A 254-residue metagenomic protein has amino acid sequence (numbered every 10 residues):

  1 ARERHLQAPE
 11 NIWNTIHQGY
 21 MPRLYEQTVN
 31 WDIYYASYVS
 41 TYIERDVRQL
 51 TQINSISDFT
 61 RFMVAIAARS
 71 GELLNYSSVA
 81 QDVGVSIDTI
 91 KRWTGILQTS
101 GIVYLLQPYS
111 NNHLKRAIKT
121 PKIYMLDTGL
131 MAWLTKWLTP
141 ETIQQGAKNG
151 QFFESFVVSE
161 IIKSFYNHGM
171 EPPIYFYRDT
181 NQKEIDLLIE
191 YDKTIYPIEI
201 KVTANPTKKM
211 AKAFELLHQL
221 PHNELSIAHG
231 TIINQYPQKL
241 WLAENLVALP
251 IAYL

Functional and structural regions predicted by a protein language model:
A1, Q235-L254: Domain-level recognition of nuclease-like catalytic cores that cleave nucleotide substrates
A1-R23: Amphipathic alpha-helical segments of the small helical/lid subdomains adjacent to P-loop NTPase cores
Y25-I195: Accessory nucleic acid-recognition modules appended to NTPase machines
W133, T207-K209, K239-A243: Switch/connector loops and helix/strand junctions flanking conserved nucleotide-binding motifs in nucleotide-processing
Y166-N167, E215-S226: Arginine/glycine-rich "motif VI" loop of SF2 helicases in the C-terminal RecA-like domain
E190, I195-P206: Active-site ExK catalytic segment of metal-dependent nucleases
T203-L220: Mg2+/Mn2+-dependent nuclease catalytic core
S226-N234: Short, hydrophobic beta-strand segments that form beta-sheet elements in well-ordered domains
